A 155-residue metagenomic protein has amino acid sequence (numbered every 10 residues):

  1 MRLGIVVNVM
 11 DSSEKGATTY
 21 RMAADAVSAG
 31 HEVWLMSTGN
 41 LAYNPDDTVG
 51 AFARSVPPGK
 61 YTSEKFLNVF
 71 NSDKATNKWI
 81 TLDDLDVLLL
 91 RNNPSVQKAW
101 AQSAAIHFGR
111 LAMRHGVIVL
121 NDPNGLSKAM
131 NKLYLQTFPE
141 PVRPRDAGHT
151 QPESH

Functional and structural regions predicted by a protein language model:
R2-H155: Active-site nucleotide/adenylate-binding loops and adjacent lid/helix of ATP-dependent enzymes
